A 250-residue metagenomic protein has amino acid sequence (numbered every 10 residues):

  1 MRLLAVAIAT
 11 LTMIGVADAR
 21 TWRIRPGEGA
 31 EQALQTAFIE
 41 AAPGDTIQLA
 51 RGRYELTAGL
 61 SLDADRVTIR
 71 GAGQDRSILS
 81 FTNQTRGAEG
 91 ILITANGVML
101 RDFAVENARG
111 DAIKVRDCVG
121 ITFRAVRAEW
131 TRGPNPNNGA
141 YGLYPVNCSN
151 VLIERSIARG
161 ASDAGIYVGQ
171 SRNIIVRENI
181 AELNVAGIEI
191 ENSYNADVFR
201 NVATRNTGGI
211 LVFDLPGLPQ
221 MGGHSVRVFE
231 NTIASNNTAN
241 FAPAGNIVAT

Functional and structural regions predicted by a protein language model:
A5-T12: Bacterial N-terminal signal peptides
I14-V16: N-terminal signal peptide c-region/cleavage motif recognized by signal peptidases
R20-Q32, T46-Q48, R66-R109: Right-handed parallel beta-helix/beta-spiral solenoid domain characteristic of secreted/periplasmic
E31, Q35, T57, F81-I91 (+6 more regions): Extracellular beta-strand/beta-solenoid scaffold signature
R70-R76, N96-N107, V119-G133, S149-A164 (+3 more regions): Right-handed parallel beta-helix
